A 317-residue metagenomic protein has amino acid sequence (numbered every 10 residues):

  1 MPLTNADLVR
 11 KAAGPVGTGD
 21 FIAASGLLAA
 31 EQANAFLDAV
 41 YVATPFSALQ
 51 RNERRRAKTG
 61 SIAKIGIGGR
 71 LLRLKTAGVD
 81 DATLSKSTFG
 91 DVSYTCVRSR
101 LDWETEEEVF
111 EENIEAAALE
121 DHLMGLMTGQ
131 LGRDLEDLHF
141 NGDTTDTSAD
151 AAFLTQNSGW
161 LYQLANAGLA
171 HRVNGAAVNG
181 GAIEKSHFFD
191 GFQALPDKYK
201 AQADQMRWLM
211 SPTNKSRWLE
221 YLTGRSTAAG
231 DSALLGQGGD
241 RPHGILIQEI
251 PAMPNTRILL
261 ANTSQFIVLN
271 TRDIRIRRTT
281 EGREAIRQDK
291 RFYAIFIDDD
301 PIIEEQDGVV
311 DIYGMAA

Functional and structural regions predicted by a protein language model:
P2-F21, L246-M253, N262-A317: Extended, compositionally biased alpha-helical segments that mediate assembly or anchoring
A6-N34, E108-E111, G132, E136 (+1 more regions): Short, Lys/Arg-rich flexible segments
T18-E104, A151-Q156, Y162-Q163: Assembly/oligomerization interface modules of large self-assembling protein complexes
F46, G132-T144, A201-Q205, T227: Intrinsically disordered or highly flexible coil/loop and linker segments, enriched in small and charged/polar residues
R100, E107-A194, I312-A317: Alpha-helical scaffold segments that mediate packing/assembly in large oligomeric complexes
N179-R275: Extended oligomerization regions of viral-like shell subunits
